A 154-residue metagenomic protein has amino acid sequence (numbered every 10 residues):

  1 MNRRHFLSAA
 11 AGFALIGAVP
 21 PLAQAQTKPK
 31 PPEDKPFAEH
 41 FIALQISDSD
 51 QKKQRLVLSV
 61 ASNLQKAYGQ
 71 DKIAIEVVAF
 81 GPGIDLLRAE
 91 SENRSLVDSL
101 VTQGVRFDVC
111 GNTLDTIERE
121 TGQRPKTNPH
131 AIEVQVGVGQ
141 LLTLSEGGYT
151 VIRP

Functional and structural regions predicted by a protein language model:
H5-A25: N-terminal export signals
S8, A25-P154: Secreted/extracellular ectodomain signature
